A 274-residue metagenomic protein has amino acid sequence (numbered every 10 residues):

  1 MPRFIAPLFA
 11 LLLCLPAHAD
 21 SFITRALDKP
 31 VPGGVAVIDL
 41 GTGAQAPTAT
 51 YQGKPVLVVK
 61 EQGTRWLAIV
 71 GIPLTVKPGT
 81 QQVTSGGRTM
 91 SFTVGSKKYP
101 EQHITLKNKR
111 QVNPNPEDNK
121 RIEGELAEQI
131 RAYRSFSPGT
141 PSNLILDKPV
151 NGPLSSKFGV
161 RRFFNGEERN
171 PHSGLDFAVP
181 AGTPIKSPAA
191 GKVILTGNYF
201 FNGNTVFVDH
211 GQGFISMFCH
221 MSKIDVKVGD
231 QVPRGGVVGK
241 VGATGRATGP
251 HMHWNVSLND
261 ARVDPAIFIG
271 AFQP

Functional and structural regions predicted by a protein language model:
M1-F4: Positively charged n-region of N-terminal signal peptides that target proteins for export
A6-P16: Bacterial N-terminal signal peptides
A19-K98: Cationic-aromatic interfacial patches
G53, V83, L154, F177 (+4 more regions): Terminal peptide-recognition signature
S91-N202: Surface-exposed, glycine-biased beta-strand/turn segments
P184-I194, K223-V241: Short, well-structured beta-strand-loop connectors
P188-S222, P250-M252: Zn2+-dependent peptidoglycan hydrolase active-site motif and core
T205-D209, D230-P274: Conserved, short, structured surface segments that act as functional micro-motifs
